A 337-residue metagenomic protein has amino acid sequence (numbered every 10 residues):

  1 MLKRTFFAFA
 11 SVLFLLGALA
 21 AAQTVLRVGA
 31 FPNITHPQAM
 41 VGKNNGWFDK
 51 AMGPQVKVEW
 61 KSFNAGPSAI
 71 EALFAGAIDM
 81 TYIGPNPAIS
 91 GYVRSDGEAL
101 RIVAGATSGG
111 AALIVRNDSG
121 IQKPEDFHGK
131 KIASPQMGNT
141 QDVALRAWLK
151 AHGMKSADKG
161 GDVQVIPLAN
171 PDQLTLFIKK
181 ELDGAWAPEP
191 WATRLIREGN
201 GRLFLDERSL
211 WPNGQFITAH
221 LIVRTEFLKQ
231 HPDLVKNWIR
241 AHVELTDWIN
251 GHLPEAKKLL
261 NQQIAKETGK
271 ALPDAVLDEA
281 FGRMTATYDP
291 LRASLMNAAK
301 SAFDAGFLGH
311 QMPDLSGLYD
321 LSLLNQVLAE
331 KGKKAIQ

Functional and structural regions predicted by a protein language model:
M1-F9: Bacterial N-terminal signal peptides that target proteins for export
A8-A18: Bacterial N-terminal signal peptides
A20-A22: Boundary at the C-terminal end of the N-terminal hydrophobic targeting segment
T24-P167, D183-E189, N200, F204: Short, glycine-/small- and polar/acidic-enriched structural segments that line small-molecule recognition paths
D49-V56, S209-P212, F281-P290: Short, solvent-exposed loop/beta-turn-alpha elements that line the ligand-binding surface or hinge of extracytoplasmic
S95-D96, K159-D162, P171-I264: Pocket-lining segment of extracytoplasmic ligand-binding domains
K229-G309: Secondary-structure end/capping motifs
K300-Q337: Conserved C-terminal helix/tail region of periplasmic/extracytoplasmic solute-binding proteins
